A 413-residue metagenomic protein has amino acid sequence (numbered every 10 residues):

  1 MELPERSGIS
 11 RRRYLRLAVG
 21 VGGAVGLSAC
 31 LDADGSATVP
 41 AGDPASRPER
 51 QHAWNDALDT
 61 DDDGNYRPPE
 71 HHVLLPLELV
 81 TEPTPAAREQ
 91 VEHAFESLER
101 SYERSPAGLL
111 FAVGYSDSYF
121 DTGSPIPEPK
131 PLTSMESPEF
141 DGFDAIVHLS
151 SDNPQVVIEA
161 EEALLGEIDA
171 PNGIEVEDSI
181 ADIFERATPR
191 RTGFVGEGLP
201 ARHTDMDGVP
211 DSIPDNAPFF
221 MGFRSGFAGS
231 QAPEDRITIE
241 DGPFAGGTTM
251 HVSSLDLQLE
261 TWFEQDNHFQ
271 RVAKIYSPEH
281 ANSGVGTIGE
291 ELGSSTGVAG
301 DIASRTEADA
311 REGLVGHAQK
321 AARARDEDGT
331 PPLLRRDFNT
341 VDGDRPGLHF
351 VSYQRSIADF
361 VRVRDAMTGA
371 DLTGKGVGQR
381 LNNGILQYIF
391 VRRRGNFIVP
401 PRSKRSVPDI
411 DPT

Functional and structural regions predicted by a protein language model:
E2-G8, R13-G26, D34-T413: Long, histidine/aromatic-enriched segments associated with O2/redox biology
